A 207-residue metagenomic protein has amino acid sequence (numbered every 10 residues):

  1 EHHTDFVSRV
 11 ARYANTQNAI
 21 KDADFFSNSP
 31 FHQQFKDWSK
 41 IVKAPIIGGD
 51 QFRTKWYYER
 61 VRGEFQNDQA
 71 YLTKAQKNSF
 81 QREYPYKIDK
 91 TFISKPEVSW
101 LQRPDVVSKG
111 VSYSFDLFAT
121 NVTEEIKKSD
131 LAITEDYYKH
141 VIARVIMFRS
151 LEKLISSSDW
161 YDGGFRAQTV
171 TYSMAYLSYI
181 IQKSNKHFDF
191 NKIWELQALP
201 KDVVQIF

Functional and structural regions predicted by a protein language model:
H3-H187: C-terminal catalytic or substrate-handling cores of phosphate/nucleotide- and metal-cofactor-dependent proteins acting
D162, I193-F207: Extended repeat-based interaction scaffolds and adjacent low-complexity, acidic/S/T/P-biased segments that form broad
S184-H187, K192-L196: Long, hydrophobic alpha-helical segments that serve as membrane-spanning/inserting helices
